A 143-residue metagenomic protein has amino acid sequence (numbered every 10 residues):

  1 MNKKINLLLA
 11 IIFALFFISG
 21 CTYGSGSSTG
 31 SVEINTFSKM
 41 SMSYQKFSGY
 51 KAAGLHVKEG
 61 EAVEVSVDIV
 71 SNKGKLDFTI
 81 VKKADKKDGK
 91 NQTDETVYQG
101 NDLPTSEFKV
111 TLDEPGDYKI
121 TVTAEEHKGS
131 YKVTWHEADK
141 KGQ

Functional and structural regions predicted by a protein language model:
M1-L7: Positively charged n-region of N-terminal signal peptides that target proteins for export
F16-G20: C-terminal motif of bacterial Sec signal peptides marking the signal peptidase cleavage site
C21-H56: Transition segment at domain starts
K46-G49, K82-E114: An anionic, turn-rich surface loop/hairpin at beta-sheet edges that serves as a generic interaction/coordination patch
K46-K73: Short, surface-exposed binding/anchoring microloops in extracellular/periplasmic proteins
E61-S66, V110-K128: Noncatalytic modules at the cell exterior or secretory-pathway interfaces, chiefly beta-strand-rich lectin/adhesion
G74-T93, V133-E137: Short, surface-exposed beta-strand/strand-loop-strand elements in extracellular ectodomains
L76, T121-K140: Edge beta-strands of jelly-roll/beta-sandwich modules across compartments, strongly enriched in secreted/luminal
